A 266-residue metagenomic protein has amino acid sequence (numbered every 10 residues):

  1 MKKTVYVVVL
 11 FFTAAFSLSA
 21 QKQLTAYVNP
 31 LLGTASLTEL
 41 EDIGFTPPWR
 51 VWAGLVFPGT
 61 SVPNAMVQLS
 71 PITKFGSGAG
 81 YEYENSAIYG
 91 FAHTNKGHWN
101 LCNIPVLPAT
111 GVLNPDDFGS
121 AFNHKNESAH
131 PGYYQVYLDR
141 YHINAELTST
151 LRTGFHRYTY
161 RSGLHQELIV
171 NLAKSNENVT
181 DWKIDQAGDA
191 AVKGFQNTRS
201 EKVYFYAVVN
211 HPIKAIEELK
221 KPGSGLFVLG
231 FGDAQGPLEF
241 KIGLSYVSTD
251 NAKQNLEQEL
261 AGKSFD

Functional and structural regions predicted by a protein language model:
M1-K22: Bacterial Sec-dependent N-terminal signal peptides
Q21-D266: Accessory carbohydrate-recognition regions in carbohydrate-active enzymes
